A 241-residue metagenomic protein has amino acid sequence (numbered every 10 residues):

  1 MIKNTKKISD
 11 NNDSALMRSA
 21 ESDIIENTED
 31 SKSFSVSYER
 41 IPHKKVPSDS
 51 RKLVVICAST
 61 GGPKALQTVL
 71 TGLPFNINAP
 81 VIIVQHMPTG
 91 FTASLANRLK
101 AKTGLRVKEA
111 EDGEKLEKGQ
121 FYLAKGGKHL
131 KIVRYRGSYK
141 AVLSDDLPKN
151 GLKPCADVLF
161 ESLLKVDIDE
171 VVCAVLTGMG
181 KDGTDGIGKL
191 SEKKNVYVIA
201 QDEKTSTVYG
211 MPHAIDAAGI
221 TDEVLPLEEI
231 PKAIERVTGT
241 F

Functional and structural regions predicted by a protein language model:
M1-F241: Strand-loop microenvironment adjacent to phosphate/nucleotide-handling motifs in alpha/beta enzyme folds
